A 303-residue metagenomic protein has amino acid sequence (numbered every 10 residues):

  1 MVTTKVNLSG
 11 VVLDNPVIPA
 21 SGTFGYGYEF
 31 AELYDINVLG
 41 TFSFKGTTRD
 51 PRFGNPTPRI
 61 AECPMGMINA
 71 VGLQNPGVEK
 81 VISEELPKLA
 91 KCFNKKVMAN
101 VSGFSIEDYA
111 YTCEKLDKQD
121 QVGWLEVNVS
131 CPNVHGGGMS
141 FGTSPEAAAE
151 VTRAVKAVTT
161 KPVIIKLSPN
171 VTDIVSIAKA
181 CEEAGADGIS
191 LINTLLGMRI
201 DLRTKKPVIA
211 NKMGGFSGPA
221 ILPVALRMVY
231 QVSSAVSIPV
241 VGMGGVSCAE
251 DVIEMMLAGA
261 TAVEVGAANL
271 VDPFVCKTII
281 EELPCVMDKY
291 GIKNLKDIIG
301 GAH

Functional and structural regions predicted by a protein language model:
M1-V97, S102-F104: N-terminal capping/small domains of soluble enzymes
V6-N7, V11, I82-F93, D117 (+5 more regions): Surface-exposed amphipathic alpha-helices with a cationic face
L39-G40, K45, K95, V122-L125 (+3 more regions): Short acidic/polar active-site loop segments enriched in Thr and Asp
T48-F53, P132-V134, L196-R199, L270-D272: Short gly/pro/ser/thr-enriched loop/turn and capping motifs at secondary-structure boundaries
N55-P64, I200-G214, M256, A268-K293: C-terminal helical cap(s) of enzyme catalytic domains, especially alpha/beta-barrels
I106-V241, E250-V265: Alpha/beta enzyme core
V246: Short donor-sugar binding/catalytic loops of nucleotide-sugar-dependent glycosyltransferases, especially enzymes
K296-H303: A short, charged, Gly/Pro-tolerant segment at domain boundaries
